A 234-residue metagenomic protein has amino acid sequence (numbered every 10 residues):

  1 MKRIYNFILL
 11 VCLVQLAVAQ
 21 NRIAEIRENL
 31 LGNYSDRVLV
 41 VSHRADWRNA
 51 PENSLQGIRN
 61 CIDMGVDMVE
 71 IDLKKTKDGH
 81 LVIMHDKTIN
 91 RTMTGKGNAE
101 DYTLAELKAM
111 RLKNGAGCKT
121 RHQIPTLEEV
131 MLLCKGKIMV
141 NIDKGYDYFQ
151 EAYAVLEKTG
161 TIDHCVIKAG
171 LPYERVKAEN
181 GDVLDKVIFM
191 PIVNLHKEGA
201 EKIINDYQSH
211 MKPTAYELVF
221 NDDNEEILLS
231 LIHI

Functional and structural regions predicted by a protein language model:
M1-I23: Bacterial Sec-dependent N-terminal signal peptides
N6, H233-I234: Generic early N-terminus positional signal peaking at residue ~5-7
A19-I232: Phosphate-group recognition and catalysis centered on beta-loop-alpha active-site segments
